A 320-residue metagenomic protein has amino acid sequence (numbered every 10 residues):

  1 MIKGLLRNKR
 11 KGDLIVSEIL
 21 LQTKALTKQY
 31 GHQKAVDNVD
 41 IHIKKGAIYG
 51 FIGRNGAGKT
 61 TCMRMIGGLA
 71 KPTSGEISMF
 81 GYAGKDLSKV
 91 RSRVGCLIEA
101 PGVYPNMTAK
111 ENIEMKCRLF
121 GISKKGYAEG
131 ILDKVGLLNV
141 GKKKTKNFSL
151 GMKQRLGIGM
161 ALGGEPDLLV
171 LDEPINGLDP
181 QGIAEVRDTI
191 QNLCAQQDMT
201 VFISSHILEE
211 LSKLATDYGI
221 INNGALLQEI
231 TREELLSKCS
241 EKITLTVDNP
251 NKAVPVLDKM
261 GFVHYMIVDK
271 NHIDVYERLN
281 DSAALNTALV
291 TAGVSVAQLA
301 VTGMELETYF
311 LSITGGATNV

Functional and structural regions predicted by a protein language model:
M1-T27, G316-V320: ABC-family P-loop ATPase nucleotide-binding domain
E18-L21, K28-I203, L208-N222, L226-Q228: ABC transporter nucleotide-binding domains
K24-L26, V39, Y265-M266, L299: Generic beta-strand hydrophobic packing signal
K45, A109, R232, G303-L306: Structural motif detector for alpha-helix initiation sites
R91, I113-E114, E129, A184 (+5 more regions): Generic structural signal for individual residues within well-ordered alpha-helical segments across diverse proteins
R187-Y276: ABC transporter nucleotide-binding domain
I190, I313-T314: Hydrophobic aliphatic residues
E241-I313, V320: Short, charged/small-residue-rich alpha-helical element at the C-terminal edge of ABC transporter nucleotide-binding
